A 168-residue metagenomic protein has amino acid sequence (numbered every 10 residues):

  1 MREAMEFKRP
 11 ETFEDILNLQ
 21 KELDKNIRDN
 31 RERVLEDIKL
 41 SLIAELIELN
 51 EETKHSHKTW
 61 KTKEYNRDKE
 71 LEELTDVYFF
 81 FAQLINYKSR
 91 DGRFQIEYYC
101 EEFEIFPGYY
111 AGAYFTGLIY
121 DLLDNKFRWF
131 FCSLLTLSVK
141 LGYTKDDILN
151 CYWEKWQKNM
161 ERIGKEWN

Functional and structural regions predicted by a protein language model:
M1-N168: Flexible "arm" and connector segments at domain edges
